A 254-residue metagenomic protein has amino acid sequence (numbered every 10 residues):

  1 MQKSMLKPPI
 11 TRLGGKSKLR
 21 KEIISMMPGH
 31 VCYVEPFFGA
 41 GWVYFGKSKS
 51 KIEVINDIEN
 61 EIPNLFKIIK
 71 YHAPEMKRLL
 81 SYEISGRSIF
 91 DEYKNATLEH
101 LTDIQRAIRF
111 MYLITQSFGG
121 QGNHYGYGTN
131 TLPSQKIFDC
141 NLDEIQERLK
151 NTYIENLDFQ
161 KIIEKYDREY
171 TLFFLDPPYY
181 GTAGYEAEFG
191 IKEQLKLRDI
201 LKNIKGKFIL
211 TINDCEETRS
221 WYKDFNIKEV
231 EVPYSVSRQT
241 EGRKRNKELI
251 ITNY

Functional and structural regions predicted by a protein language model:
M1-L19, M26, K70-F174, P178-G184 (+3 more regions): SAM-dependent nucleic-acid methyltransferase catalytic core
S25, G29-T97: SAM cofactor-binding core of SAM-dependent methyltransferases, primarily the Rossmann-like beta-alpha-beta module
F38-W42, C140-L142, I212-E216: Short, polar loop motifs at secondary-structure junctions
G39, F66, M111, F208 (+1 more regions): A residue-level signal for conserved active-site and pocket-lining positions in enzyme catalytic cores
Y44-K49, Q146, E164-R168, E217-D224: Short loop/helix-cap segments at secondary-structure boundaries that form the rim of catalytic
V54-D57, F174, N226-V232: Short hydrophobic/aromatic-enriched beta-strand-loop microsegments
I58-E61, Y179-Y180, E231-S237: Short, acidic/turn-prone active-site loops that include or flank metal/cofactor- and phosphate-binding residues
G190-Y254: Long, positively charged, glycine-interspersed low-complexity recognition regions
